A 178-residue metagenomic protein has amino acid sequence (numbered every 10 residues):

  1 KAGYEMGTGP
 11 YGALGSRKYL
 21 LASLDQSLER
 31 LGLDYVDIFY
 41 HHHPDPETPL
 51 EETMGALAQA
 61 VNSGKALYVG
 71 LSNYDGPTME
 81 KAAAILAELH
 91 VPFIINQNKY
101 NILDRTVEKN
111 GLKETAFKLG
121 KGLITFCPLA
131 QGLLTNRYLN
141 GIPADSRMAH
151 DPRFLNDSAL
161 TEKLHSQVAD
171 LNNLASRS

Functional and structural regions predicted by a protein language model:
K1, Y35-Y40, G70-L71: Short beta-strand segments at enzyme active-site cores
K1-G7, Y35, R147-D151: Short, basic/glycine-rich phosphate-binding loops at helix/coil junctions that contact nucleotide phosphates
A2-L21, H42-T48: Active-site mouth loops of central-metabolism enzymes
T8-G12, I38, P152-N156: Short amphipathic alpha-helical segments at helix-loop
G9, S16, D25, H42 (+3 more regions): Generic anion/oxyanion-binding catalytic loop in active/binding sites
A13-L31, L50, M79-A83: Short, acidic/polar
L28-P49: Active-site groove signature of glycoside hydrolases
P46-S178: Beta/alpha (TIM)-barrel catalytic core signal, keyed to glycine-rich beta->alpha loops juxtaposed to Asp/Glu that bind
